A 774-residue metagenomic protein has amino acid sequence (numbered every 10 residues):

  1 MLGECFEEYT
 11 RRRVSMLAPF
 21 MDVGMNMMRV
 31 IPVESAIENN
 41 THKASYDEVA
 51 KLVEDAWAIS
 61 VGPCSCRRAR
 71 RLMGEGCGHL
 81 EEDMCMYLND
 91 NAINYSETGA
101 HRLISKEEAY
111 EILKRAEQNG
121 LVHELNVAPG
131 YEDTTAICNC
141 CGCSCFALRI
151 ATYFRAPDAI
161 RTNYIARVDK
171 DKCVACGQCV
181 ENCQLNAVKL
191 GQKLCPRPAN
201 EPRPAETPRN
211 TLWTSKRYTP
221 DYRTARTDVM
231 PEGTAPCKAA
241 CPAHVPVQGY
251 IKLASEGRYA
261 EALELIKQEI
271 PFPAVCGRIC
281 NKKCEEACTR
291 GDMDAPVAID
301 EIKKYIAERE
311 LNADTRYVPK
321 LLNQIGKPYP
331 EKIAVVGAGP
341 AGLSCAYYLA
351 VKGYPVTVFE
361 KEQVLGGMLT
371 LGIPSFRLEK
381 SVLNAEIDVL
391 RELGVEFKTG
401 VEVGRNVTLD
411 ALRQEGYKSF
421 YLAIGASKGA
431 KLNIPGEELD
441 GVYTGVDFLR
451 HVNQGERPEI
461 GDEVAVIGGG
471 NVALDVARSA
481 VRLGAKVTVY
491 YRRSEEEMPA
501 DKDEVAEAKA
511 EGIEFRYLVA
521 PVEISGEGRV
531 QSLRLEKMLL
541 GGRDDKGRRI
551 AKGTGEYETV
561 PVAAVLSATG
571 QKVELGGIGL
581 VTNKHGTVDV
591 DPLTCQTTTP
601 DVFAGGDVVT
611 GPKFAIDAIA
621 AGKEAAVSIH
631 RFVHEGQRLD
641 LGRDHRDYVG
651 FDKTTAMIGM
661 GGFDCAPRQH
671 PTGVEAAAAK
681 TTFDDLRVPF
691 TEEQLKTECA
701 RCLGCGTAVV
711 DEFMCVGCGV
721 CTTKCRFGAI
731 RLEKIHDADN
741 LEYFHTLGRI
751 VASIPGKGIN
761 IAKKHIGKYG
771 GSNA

Functional and structural regions predicted by a protein language model:
R115-E117, L121, L125, T135-C138 (+6 more regions): Glycine/serine-rich phosphate-binding loop and adjoining beta1-alpha1 elements at the start of nucleotide-handling
E124-I137, Y153-N182, N186-R203, S215-A240 (+11 more regions): Ferredoxin-like iron-sulfur electron-transfer modules
L185-P236, I251, V297-I299, K303-K332 (+11 more regions): Flanking helices and flexible, charged tails adjoining ferredoxin-like Fe-S electron-transfer domains in multi-subunit
V245-S255, P296-D300, V335-V403, A430-N433 (+6 more regions): Beta1-alpha1 glycine-rich phosphate/pyrophosphate-binding loop at the start of Rossmann-like nucleotide-binding domains
A254, E261, K327-V336, N384-I434 (+4 more regions): Feature captures the FAD/FMN-dependent oxidoreductase FAD-binding
I306-K327, A385-N406, G429-L483, N583-T599: Glycine-rich dinucleotide-binding loop and its adjacent helix/turn
E438-V464, G528, R543-K613, I619: FAD-site-proximal beta/loop scaffold in flavoenzymes
V476, V608-G636: A conserved FAD-binding loop/helix module that cradles the flavin
